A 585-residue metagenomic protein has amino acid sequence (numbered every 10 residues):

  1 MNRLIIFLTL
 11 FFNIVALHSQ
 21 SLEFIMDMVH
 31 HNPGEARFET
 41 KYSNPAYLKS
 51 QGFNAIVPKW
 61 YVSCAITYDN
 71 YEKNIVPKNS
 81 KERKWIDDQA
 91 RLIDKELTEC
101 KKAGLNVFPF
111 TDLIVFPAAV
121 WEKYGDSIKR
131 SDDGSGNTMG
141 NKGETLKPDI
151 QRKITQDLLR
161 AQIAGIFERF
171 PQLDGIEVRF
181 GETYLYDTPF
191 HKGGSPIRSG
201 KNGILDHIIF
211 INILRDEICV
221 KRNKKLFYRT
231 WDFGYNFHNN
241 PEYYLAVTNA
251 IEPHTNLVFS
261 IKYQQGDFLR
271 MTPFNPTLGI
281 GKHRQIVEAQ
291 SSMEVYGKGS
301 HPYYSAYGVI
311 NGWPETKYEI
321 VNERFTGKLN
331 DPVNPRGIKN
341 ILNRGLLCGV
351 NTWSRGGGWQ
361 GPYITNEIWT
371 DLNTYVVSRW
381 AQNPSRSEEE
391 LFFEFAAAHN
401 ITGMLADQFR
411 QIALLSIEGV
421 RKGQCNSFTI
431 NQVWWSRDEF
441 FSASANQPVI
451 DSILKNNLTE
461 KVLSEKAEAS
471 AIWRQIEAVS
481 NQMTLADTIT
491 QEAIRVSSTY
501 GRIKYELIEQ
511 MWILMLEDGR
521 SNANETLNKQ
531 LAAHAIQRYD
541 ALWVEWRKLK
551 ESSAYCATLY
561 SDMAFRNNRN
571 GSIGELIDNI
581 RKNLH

Functional and structural regions predicted by a protein language model:
L4-V15: Sec-dependent N-terminal signal peptides
L17-S21: Boundary at the C-terminal end of the N-terminal hydrophobic targeting segment
L22-M271, Y296, S354-Q382, K422-I453 (+2 more regions): Aromatic-lined carbohydrate-binding surfaces of glycoside hydrolases
I209, V333-R336, E390: Conserved active-site and cofactor/substrate-binding residues in soluble primary-metabolism enzymes
V258-N340, L346-G358: Active-site core of glycosidic bond-cleaving carbohydrate-active enzymes
L342-R569, N583-H585: C-terminal non-catalytic alpha-helical accessory regions
